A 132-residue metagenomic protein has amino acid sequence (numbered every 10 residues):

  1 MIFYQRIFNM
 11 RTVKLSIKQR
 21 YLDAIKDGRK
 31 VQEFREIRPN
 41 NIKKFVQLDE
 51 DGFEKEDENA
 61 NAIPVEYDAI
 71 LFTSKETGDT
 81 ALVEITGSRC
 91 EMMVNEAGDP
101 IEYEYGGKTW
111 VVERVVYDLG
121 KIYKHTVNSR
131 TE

Functional and structural regions predicted by a protein language model:
M1-N9: Short, Lys/Arg-enriched N-terminal segments with co-localized hydrophobic residues within the first ~10-30 amino acids
R11-T12, S16-E132: Structured alpha/beta reader/binder surfaces that contact nucleic acids or chromatin modification marks
